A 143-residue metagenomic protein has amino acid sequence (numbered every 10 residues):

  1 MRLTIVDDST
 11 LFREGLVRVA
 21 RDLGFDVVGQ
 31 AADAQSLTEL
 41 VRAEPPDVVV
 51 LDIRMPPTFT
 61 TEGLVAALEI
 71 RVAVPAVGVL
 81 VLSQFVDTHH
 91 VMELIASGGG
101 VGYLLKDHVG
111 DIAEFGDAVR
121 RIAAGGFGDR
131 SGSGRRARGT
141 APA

Functional and structural regions predicted by a protein language model:
M1-F12, L16, A20: Conserved acidic segment of CheY-like receiver
V6-D7, A31, V49: Conserved sequence signature across two-component system core domains
F25-A32, L40: Short hydrophobic/Thr-rich beta-strand motif most characteristic of the beta2 strand and flanking loop of CheY-like
S36-T38, A67: Short alpha-helical segment
D52, S83: Active-site residues of response regulator receiver
R54-P57: The short loop immediately C-terminal to the conserved phospho-acceptor aspartate in CheY-like receiver
T60-A76, M92-S97: Short amphipathic alpha-helix used as the core "switch/output" element in two-component signaling
M92-G102, D107-A143: Short, flexible helix-to-coil linker/hinge segments that flank and couple to helix-turn-helix
